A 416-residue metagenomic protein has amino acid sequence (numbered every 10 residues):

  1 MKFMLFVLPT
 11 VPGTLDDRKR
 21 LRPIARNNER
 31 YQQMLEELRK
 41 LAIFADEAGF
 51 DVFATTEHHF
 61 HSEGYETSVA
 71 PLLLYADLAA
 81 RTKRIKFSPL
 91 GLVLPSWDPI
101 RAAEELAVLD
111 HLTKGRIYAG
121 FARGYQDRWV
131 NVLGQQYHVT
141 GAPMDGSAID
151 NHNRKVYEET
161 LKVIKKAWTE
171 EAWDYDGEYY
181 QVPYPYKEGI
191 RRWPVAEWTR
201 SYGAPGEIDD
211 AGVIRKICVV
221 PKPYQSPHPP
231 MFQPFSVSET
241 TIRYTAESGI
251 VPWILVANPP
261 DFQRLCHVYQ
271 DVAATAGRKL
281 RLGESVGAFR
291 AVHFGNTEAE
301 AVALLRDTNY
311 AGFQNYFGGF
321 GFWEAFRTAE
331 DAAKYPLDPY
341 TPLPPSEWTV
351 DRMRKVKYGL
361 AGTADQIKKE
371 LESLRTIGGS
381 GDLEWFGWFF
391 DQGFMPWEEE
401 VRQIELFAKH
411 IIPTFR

Functional and structural regions predicted by a protein language model:
M1-I85, H228-P229: N-terminal beta1-alpha1-beta2 module of alpha/beta enzyme domains
F3, G49, E57, L78 (+10 more regions): Conserved, mostly hydrophobic/aromatic
F3-V7, F53-T55, K86-L92, I117-F121 (+4 more regions): Hydrophobic faces of well-ordered beta-strands that scaffold small-molecule active sites in alpha/beta enzyme cores
M4-K19, G141-P223, P260-L383: An alpha-helical appendage that flanks or caps ligand/catalytic pockets
R18-E36, L92-I100, G146, P227-V237 (+2 more regions): Active-site mouth loops of central-metabolism enzymes
D46-E47, A76-K83, L106, D110-R116 (+3 more regions): Acidic (Asp/Glu)-rich catalytic clusters
V52-L72, V93, V256-P259, G387-E399: Glycine-rich, proline-tolerant flexible connector loops at the mouths of alpha/beta enzymes
V237-C266: A conserved active-site cap/scaffold subdomain adjacent to cofactor or substrate pockets
